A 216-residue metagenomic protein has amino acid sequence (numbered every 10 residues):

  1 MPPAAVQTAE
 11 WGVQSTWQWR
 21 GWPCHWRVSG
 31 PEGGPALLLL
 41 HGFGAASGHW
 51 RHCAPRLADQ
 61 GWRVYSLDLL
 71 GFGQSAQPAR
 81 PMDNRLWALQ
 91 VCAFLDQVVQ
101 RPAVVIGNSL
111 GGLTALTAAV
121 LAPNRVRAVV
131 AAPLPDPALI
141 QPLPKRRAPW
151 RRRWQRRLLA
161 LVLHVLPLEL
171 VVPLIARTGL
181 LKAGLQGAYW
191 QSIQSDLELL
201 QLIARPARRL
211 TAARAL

Functional and structural regions predicted by a protein language model:
E10-S29, R51-A54, D59, R63-L110: Active-site loop/oxyanion-hole signature of alpha/beta-hydrolase fold enzymes
C24, I140, V165-L216: Conserved alpha/beta-hydrolase catalytic His-Asp/Glu region
G30-A36: Proline/glycine-enriched tight loop/beta-turn segments at coil->beta junctions that connect or precede beta-strands
G34, G42-A45, S109-L110: Active-site glycine-rich loops that stabilize anionic/oxyanionic intermediates across multiple enzyme folds
G42-A54: The serine-hydrolase catalytic nucleophile loop
G44, L69-G73, D136: Alpha/beta-hydrolase active-site loop signature
Q100-R146: Conserved hydrolase catalytic core segment
